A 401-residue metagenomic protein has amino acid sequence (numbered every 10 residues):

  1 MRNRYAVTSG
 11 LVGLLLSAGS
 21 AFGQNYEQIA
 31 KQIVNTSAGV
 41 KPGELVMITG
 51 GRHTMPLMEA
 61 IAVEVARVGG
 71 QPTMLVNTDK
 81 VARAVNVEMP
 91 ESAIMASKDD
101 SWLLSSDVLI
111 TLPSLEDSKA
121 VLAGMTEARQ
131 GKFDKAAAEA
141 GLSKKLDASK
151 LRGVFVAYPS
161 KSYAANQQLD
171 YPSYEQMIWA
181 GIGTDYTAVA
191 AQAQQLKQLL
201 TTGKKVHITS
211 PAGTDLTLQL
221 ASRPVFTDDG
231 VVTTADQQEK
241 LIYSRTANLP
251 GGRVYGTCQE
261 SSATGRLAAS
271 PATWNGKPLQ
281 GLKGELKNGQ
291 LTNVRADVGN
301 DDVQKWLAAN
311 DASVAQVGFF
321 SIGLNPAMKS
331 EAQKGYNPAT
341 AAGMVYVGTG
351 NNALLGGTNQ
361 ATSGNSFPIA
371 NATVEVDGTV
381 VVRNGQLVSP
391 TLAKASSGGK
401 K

Functional and structural regions predicted by a protein language model:
M1-G10: Bacterial N-terminal signal peptides that target proteins for export
L11-L14, S20-T264, L392-S396: Active-site bordering "gate/hinge" segments that shape substrate access to catalytic or cofactor-binding pockets
K31, A191, L200-T201, N275-P278 (+3 more regions): Short solvent-exposed loop/turn micro-motifs enriched in small/polar/acidic residues
H53-T54, L115-D117, S160, G213 (+8 more regions): Short, glycine-/Ser/Thr-/acidic-enriched flexible segments
V121-A123, A164-L169, G230-V231, P278-L282 (+3 more regions): A short secondary-structure junction signal
T187-V189, L196, K204-H207, Q333-K401: Charged, compositionally biased interaction regions
T246-V294: Oxyanion-binding "anion nests"
S262-T264, K277, L291-T358, V374: Dual-mode signal for accessory low-complexity, basic/Gly-rich regions
